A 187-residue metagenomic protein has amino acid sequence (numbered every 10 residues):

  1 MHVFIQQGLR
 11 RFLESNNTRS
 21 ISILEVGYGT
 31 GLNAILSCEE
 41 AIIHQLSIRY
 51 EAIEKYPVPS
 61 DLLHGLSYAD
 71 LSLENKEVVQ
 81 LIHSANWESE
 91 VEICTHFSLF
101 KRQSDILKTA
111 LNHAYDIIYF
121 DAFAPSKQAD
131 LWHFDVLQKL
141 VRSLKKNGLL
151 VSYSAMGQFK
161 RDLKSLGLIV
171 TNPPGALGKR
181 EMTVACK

Functional and structural regions predicted by a protein language model:
M1-L24, Y115, D130-D135, Y153: S-adenosyl-L-methionine
Q7-H83: SAM cofactor-binding core of SAM-dependent methyltransferases, primarily the Rossmann-like beta-alpha-beta module
L62-N112: S-adenosyl-L-methionine
D116-D130: A short SAM/SAH-binding and catalytic strip from SAM-dependent methyltransferases
I117-Y119, K146-S154: Conserved beta-strand signature within the Rossmann-like core of class I S-adenosyl-L-methionine
D130-N147: A short glycine-rich, Lys/Arg-flanked "PGG" loop and its adjoining helix->strand segment in the class I
M156-K187: Class I S-adenosyl-L-methionine
